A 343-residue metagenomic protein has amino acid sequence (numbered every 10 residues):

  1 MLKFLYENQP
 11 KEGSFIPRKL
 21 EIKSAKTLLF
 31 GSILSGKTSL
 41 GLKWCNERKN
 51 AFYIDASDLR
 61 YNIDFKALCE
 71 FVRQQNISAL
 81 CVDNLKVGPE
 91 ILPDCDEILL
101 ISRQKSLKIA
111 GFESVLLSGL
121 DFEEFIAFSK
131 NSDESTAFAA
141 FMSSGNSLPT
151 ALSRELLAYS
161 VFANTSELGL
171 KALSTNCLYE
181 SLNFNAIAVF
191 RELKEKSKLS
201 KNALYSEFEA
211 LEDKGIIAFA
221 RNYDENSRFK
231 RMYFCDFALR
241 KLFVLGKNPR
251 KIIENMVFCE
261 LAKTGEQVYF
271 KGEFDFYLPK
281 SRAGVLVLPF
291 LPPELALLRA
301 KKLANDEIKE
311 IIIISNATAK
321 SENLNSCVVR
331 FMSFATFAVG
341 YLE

Functional and structural regions predicted by a protein language model:
M1-K23: N-terminal pre-Walker A segment at the start of P-loop NTPase domains
F30-S39, M232-E343: A cross-kingdom feature that marks ATP-driven nucleic-acid transaction machinery
L40, W44: Hydrophobic positions on the alpha1 helix immediately C-terminal to the Walker A/P-loop
K49-N76: Short glycine-rich substrate-engagement loop in P-loop NTPases that contacts/grips substrate
L68-I91, V287: Conserved P-loop NTPase "ATPase switch" module shared by AAA+ and STAND
A79-D83, D94-Q104, I313-I314: Structural recognition of the conserved hydrophobic beta-strand(s) that form the central parallel beta-sheet of P-loop
D96-E97, I101-I187: Interdomain motor-coupling "hinge/lid" segment immediately C-terminal to the ATP-binding subdomain of NTP-driven enzymes
L156-K280: Accessory nucleic acid-recognition modules appended to NTPase machines
